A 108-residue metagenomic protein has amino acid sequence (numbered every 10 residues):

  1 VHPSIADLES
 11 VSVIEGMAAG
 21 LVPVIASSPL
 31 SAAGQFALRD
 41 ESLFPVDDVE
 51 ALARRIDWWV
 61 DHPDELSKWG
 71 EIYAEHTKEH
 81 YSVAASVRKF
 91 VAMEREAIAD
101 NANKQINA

Functional and structural regions predicted by a protein language model:
I5: Aromatic "clamp/platform" in nucleotide-sugar-dependent glycosyltransferases that forms part of the donor/acceptor
E9, V13-A18, A32-G34: Short alpha-helical segment that forms part of, or immediately flanks, the ligand-binding pocket in carbohydrate-active
V22-S27: Short hydrophobic beta-strand element within catalytic cores of glycosyltransferases and related nucleotide-activated
L38-V49, W58-P63: Conserved acidic donor-binding segment of nucleotide-sugar-dependent glycosyltransferases
D61-E96, N101-A102: A charged, aromatic-enriched C-terminal amphipathic alpha-helix characteristic of glycosyltransferases across folds
